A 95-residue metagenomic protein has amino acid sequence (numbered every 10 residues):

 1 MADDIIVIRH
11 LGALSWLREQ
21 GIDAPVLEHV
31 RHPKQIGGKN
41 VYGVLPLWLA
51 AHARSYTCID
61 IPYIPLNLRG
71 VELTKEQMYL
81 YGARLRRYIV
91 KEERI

Functional and structural regions predicted by a protein language model:
M1-E28: Short, charged N-terminal beta->alpha structural module
A2-I6, K39-V41, R54-T57: Hydrophobic beta-strand segments of well-ordered beta-sheets in folded domains
V26-I36: Short acidic low-complexity segments
E28-V30, L45, I59-P62: Residues at the C-termini of beta-strands that transition into short coil/loop
K34-L47: Short, well-ordered secondary-structure micro-motifs within conserved domains or adaptor modules
W48-A53: SF2 helicase motor core recognition
S55-I95: Ser/Thr/Gly-rich flexible loops in soluble cytosolic domains mediating phosphotransfer, phosphorylation
